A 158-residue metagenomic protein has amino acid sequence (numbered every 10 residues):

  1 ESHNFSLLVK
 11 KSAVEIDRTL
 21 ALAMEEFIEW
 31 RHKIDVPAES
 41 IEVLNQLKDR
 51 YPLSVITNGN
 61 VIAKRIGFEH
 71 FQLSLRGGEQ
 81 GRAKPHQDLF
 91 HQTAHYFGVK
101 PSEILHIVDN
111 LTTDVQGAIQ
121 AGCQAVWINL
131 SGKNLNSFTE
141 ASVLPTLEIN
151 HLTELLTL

Functional and structural regions predicted by a protein language model:
E1-E25: A metal-dependent, Asp-based hydrolase signature
L8-S12, W30, G77-G78: Alpha-helix C-capping/helix-to-loop hinge sites
E15-I16, I41-Q46, Y51-L158: Asp-based, Mg2+/Mn2+-dependent phosphohydrolase catalytic module
E25-I34: Surface-exposed cleft-lining segments at the edges of enzyme active sites
